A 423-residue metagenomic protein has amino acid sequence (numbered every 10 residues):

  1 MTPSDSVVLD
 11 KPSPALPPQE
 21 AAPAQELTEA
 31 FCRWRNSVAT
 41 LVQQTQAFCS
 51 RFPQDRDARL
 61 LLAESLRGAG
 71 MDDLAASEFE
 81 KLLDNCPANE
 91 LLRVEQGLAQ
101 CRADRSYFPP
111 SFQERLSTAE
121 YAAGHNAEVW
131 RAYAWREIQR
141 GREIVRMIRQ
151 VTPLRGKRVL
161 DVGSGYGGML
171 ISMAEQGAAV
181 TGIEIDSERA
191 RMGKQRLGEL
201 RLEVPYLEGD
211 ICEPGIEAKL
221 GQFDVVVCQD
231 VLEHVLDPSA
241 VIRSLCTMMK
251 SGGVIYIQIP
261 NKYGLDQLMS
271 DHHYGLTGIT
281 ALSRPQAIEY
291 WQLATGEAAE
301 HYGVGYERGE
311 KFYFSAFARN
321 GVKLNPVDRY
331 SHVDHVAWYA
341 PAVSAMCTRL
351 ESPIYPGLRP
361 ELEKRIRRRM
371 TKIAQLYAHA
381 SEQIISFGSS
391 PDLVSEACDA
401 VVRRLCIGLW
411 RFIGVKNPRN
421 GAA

Functional and structural regions predicted by a protein language model:
D5-P17, A24-L41, T45, R56-D57 (+7 more regions): Conserved N-terminal segment of class I S-adenosyl-L-methionine
I171-A174, I242-C246: A structural alpha-helix within SAM-dependent methyltransferase catalytic domains
D230-H234: A short His-aromatic
L236-S244, V254-I413: S-adenosyl-L-methionine-dependent methyltransferase catalytic module, highlighting the catalytic core
N417-A423: Generic C-terminal helix-cap and adjacent flexible tail
